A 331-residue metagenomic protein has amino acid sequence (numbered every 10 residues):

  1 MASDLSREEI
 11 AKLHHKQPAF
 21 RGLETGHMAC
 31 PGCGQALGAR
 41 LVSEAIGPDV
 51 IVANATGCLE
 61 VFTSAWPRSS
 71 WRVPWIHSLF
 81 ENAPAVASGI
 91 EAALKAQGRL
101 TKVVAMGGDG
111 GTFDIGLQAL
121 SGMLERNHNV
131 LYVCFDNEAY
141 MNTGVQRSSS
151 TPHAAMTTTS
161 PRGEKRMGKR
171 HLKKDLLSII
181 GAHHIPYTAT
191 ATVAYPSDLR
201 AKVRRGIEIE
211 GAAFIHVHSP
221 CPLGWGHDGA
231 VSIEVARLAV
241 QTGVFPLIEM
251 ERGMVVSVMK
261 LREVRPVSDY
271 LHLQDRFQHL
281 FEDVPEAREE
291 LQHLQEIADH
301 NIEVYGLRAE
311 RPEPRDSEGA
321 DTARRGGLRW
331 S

Functional and structural regions predicted by a protein language model:
A2-L5, S219-S331: Flexible, low-complexity linker and terminal segments
L5-Y132, V145, S149-A155, K169: Cofactor-binding active-site loop characterized by glycine-rich and histidine/acidic residues
P18, P31, P48, P67 (+10 more regions): Proline-rich intrinsically disordered, low-complexity coils
R40-L41, V203, G327: Generic recognition of flexible, low-complexity loop/linker segments
R99-V103, D114-L131, F135-Y270: Glycine-rich ThDP/TPP pyrophosphate-binding loop and its adjacent helix/strand module within ThDP-dependent enzymes
